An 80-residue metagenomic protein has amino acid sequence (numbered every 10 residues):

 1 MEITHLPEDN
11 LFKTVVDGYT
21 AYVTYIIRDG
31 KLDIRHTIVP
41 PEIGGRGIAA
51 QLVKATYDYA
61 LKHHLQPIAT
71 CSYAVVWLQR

Functional and structural regions predicted by a protein language model:
M1-H5: Conserved N-terminal entry element of GNAT/NAT acetyltransferase domains
L6-E8, R28: Structural motif
N10-T20: Conserved beta-hairpin
Y19-Y22, L32: Glycine-rich phosphate/pyrophosphate-binding loop shared by adenosine-nucleotide-utilizing enzymes
I26-R35, Q66-I68: A conserved beta-turn-beta hairpin within the catalytic core of GNAT-like acetyltransferases that forms part
T37-G44: A short, internal acetyl-CoA/4′-phosphopantetheine-binding micro-motif in the GNAT/acyltransferase core
G45-D58: Conserved acetyl-CoA-binding loop-helix of GNAT-fold acetyltransferases
D58-S72: Conserved GNAT acetyl-CoA-binding A-motif
